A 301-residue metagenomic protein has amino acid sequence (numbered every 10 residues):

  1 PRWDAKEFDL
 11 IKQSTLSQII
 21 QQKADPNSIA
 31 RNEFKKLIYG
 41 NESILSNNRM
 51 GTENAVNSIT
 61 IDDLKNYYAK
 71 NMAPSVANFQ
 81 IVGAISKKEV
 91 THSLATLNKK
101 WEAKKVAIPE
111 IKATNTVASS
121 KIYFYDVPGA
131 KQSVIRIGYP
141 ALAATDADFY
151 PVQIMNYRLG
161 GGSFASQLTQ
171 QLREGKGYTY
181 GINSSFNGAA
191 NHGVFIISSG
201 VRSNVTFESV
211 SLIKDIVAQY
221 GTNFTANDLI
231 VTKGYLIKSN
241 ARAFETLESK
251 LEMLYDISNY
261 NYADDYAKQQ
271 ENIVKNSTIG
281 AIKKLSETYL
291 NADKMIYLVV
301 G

Functional and structural regions predicted by a protein language model:
P1-K12, G162-S163, S185-A243: M16/insulysin-pitrilysin zinc metalloprotease superfamily fold
R2-W3, S86-K88, N98-K104, T222: Bacterial peptidoglycan biogenesis and beta-lactam-recognition machinery
D9, Q21-V76, K87, W101-D146 (+3 more regions): Non-catalytic beta-strand/loop surface segments
T15, L64, F79, I137 (+7 more regions): Divalent metal-coordination and catalytic microenvironments
T15-Q18, G51-E53, N78-I85, V300: Conserved short loop/turn motifs at secondary-structure junctions
L37, A77-G83, A113, I196 (+2 more regions): C-terminal regions of mature proteins
N78-F79, V90-L97, I213-K214: PAPS/PAP-binding and catalytic site of the sulfotransferase fold
